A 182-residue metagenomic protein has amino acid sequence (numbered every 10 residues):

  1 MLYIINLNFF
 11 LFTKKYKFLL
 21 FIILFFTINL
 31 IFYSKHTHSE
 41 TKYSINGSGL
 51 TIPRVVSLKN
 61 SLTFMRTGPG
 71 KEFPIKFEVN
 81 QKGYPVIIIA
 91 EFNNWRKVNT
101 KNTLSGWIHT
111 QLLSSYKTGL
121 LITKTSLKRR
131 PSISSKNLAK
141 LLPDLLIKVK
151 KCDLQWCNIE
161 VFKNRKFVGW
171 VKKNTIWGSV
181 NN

Functional and structural regions predicted by a protein language model:
M1-K14: N-terminal secretory signal peptides that target proteins for export/translocation
K15-I22, V79: Alpha-helical transmembrane segments
F21-L30: Bacterial N-terminal signal peptides
H38-T67, E78-K82, I89-F92, R96-R129 (+4 more regions): SH3-family beta-barrel domains
G70: Second-shell loop/turn segments in exported
I133: Conserved active-site neighborhood of the chymotrypsin/trypsin-like protease fold
